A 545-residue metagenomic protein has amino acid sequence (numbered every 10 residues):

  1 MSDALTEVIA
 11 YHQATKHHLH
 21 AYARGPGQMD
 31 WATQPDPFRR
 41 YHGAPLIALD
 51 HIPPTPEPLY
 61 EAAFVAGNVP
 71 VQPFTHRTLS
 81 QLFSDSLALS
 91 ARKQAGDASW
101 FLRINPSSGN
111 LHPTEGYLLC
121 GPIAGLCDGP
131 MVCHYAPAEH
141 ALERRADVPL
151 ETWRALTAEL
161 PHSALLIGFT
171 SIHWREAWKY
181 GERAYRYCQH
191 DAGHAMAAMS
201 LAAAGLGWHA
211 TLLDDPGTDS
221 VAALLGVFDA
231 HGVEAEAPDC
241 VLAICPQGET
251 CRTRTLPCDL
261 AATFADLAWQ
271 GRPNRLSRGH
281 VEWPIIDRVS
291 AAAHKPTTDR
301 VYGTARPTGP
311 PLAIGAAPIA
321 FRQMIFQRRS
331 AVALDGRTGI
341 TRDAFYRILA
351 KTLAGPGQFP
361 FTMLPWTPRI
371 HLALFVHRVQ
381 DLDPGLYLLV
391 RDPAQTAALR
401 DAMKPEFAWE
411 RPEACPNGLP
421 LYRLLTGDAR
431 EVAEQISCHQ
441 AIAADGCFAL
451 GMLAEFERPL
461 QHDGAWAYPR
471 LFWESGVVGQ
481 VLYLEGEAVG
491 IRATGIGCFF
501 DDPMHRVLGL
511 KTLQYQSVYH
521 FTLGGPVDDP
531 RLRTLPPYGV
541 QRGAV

Functional and structural regions predicted by a protein language model:
M1-V481, V489-V545: N-terminal accessory segments that position/regulate proteins before the catalytic core
